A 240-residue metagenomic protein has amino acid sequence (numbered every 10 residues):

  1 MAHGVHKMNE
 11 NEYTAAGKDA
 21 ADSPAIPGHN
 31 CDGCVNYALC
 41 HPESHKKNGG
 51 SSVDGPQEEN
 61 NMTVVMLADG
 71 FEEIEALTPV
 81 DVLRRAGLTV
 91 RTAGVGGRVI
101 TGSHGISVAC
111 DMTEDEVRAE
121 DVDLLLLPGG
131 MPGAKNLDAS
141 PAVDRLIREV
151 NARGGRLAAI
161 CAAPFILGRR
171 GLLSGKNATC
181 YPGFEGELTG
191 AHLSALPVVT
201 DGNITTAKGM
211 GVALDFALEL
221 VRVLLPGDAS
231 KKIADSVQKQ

Functional and structural regions predicted by a protein language model:
A2-P56: Cysteine-centered metal-binding/redox modules
C34, I160-C161: Short, thiol/selenol-centered motifs that function as redox-active sites or metal-ligating centers
D54-L157, F165-R169, G175, E187-A195 (+1 more regions): Extended, subdomain-level signal for the structured scaffold at the beginning of enzyme domains
A178: Anionic-ligand binding patches
T200: Cytochrome P450 catalytic-domain "roof"
